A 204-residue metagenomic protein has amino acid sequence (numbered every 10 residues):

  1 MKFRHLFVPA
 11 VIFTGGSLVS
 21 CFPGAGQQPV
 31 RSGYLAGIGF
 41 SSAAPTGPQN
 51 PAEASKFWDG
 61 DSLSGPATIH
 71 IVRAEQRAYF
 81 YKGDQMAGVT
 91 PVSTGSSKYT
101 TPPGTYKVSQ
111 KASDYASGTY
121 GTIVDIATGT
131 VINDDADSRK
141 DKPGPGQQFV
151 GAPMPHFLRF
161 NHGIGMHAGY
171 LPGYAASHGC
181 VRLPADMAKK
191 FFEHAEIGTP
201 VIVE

Functional and structural regions predicted by a protein language model:
K2-E204: N-terminal pre-domains immediately preceding structured catalytic cores
